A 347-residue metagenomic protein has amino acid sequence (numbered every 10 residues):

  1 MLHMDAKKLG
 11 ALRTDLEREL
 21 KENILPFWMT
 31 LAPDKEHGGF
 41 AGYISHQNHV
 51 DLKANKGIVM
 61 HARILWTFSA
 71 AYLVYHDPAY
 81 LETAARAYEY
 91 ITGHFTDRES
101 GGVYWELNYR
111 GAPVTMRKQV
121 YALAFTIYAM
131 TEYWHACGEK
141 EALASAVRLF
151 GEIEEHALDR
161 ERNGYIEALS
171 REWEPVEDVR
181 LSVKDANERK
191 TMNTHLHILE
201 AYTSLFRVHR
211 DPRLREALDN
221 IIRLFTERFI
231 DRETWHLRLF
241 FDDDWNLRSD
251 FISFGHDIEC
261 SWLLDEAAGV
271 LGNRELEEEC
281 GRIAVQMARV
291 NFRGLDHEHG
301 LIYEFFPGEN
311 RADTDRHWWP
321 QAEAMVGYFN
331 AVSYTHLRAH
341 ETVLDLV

Functional and structural regions predicted by a protein language model:
L2-I58, P78-R86, Y90-V103, R160 (+1 more regions): Low-complexity, Ser/Thr/Pro/Gly-enriched N-terminal "stalk/linker" regions
H3-D5, N55-L73, L81, K118-H135 (+3 more regions): Well-ordered alpha-helical segments within folded domains of soluble proteins
E19, N23, F150, A157-L169 (+2 more regions): Extended ligand-binding clefts on enzyme/binding-domain cores
H37-N55, S100-A122, G164-K190, T234-G255 (+1 more regions): Carbohydrate-binding/catalytic loop surfaces
P78-K190, T194-L196: Extended ligand-binding groove/face enriched in aromatic
T335-T342: Conserved small/polar residues in nucleotide/adenosyl-binding loops
